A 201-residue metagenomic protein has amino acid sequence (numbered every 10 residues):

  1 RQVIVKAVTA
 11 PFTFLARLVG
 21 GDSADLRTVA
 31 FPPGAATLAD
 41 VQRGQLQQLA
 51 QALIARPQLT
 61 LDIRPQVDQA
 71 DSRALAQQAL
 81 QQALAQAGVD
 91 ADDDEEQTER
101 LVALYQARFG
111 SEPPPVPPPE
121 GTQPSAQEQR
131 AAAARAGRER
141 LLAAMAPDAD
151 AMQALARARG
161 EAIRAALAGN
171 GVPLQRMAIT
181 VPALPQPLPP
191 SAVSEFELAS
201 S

Functional and structural regions predicted by a protein language model:
R1-G34, G44, Q48: Interface/linker segment at the passenger-translocator junction of Type V secretion outer-membrane proteins
R1-L18, A52-Q58, Q69-L75, A79-G88: Membrane-proximal interfacial segments on either side of biological membranes
D25-R27, P57-L59, Q175, A192-S194: Envelope-exposed proteins and targeting segments
R27, F31, I63-D68: Short loop/turn segments at strand-loop or loop-helix junctions that form parts of catalytic or ligand-binding pockets
V29-A39, M145-A154: Second-shell loop/turn segments in exported
P32, L38-L59: Soluble, non-transmembrane catalytic domains of enzymes that act on hydrophobic metabolites at membranes
R64-S201: Periplasmic OmpA/Pal-like peptidoglycan-binding modules at the C-termini of bacterial envelope proteins
